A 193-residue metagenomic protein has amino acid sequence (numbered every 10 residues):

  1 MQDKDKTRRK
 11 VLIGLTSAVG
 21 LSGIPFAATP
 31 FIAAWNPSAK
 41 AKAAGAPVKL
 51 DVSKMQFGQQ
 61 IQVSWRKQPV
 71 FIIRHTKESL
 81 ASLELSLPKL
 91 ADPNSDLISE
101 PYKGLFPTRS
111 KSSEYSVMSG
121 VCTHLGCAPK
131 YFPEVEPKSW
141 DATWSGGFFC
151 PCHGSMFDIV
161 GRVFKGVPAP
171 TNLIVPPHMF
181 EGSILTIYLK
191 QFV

Functional and structural regions predicted by a protein language model:
M1, S38, K42, Y115 (+1 more regions): Extended interaction regions within the primary functional domain
M1-V19: N-terminal secretory signal peptides and thylakoid transit peptides that target proteins across membranes
K10, P30, P37, A41 (+2 more regions): Conserved C-terminal region and hinge/linker of Rieske [2Fe-2S] proteins, especially in Rieske oxygenase systems
L21-I24, T171: Active-site-proximal structural scaffolding
I24-Q68: C-terminal segment of N-terminal export signals and the immediately downstream linker at the start of the mature
V52, W65, I73-R74, S119 (+2 more regions): Pocket-edge structural micro-motifs
G58-L105: Extracytoplasmic/periplasmic/luminal assembly and interaction segments in envelope/secretory/respiratory proteins
P88-V193: Rieske [2Fe-2S] iron-sulfur-binding domain
